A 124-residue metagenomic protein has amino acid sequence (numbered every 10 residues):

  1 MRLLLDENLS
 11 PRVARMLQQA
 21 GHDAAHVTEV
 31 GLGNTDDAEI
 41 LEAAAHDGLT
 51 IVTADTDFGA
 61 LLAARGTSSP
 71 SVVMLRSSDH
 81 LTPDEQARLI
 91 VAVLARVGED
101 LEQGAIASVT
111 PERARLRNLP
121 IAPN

Functional and structural regions predicted by a protein language model:
R2-V52: N-terminal first-folded block
E7, A54-T56, S77: Short secondary-structure boundary segments
L17, L62-R65, P120: Short, flexible helix/strand-to-coil boundary loops that buttress conserved ligand/catalytic motifs in alpha/beta
H26, T53, M74-R76, S108: Structural signal for conserved beta-strand scaffold positions within catalytic alpha/beta enzyme cores
L32, F58-G59: Positions that flank functional sites
G59-V93: Mid-chain, well-packed structural core segment of small domains
R96-N124: Charged phosphate-binding loop/patch that engages nucleotide di/tri-phosphates or the phosphate backbone of nucleic
